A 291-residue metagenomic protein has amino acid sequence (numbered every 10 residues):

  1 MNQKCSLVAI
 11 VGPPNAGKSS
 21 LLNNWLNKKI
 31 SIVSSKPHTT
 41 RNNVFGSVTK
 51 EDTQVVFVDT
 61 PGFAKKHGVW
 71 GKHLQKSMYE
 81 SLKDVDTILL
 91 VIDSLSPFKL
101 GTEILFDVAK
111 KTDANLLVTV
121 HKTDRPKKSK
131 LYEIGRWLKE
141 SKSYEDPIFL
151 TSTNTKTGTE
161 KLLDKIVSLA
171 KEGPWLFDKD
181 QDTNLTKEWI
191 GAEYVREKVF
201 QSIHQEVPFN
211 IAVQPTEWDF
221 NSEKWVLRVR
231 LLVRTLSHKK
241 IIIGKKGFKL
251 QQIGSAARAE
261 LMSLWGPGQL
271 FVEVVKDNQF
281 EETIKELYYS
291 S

Functional and structural regions predicted by a protein language model:
M1-K83, L232: Conserved G1/Walker A P-loop phosphate-binding module
G17, G158, K249: Conserved glycine(s) of the Walker
K28, S47, E51, S81 (+7 more regions): Conserved, well-folded catalytic cores of nucleic-acid-processing and energy-transducing macromolecular machines
T40, A64-K65, P97-F98, P126-K127 (+1 more regions): Catalytic P-loop NTPase motifs of RecA-like helicase/translocase cores
T49-Q54, H73-D146, D219-K224: Conserved C-terminal guanine-recognition region of P-loop GTPase G domains, centered on the G4
D59, H121, S152: Active-site glycine-centered loops adjacent to acidic/histidine catalytic or metal-binding residues that shape
A114-N115, D124-T186: Canonical P-loop GTPase G-domain recognition
K187-S291: P-loop NTP-binding site
